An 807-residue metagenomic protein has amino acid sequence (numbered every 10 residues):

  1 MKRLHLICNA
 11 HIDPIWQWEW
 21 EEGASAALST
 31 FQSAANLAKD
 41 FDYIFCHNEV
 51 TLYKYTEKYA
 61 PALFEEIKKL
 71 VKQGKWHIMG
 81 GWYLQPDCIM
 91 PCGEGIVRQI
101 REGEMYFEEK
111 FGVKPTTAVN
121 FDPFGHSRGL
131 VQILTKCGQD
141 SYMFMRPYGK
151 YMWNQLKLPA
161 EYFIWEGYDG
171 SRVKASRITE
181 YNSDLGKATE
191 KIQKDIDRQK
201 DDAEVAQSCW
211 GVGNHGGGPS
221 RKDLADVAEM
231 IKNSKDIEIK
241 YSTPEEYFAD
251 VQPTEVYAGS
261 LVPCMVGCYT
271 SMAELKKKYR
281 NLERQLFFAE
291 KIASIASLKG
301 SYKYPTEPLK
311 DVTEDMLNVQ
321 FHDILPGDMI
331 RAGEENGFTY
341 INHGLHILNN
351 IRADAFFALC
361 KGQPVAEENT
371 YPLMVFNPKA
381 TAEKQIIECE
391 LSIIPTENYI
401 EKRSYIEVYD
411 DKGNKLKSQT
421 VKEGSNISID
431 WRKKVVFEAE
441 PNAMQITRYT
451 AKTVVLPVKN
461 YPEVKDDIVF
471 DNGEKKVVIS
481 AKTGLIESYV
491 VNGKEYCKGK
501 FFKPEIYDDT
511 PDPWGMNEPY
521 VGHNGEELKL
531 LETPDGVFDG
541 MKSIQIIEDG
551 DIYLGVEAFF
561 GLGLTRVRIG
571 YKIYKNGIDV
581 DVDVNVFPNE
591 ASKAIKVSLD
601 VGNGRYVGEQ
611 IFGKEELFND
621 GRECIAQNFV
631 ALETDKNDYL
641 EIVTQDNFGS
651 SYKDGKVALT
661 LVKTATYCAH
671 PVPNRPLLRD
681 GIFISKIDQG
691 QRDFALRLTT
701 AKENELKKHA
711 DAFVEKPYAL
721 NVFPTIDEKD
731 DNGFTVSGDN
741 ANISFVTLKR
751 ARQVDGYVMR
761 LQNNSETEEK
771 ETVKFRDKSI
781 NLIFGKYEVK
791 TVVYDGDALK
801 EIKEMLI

Functional and structural regions predicted by a protein language model:
M1-Q99, Y106-K110, K136, D140 (+3 more regions): N-terminal catalytic cores of secreted or lumenal carbohydrate-active enzymes
C8, F45-K54, Y59, R146-E161 (+4 more regions): C-terminal domain-boundary segment and adjacent tail
A35, A228-I239, E246-I807: Terminal accessory/anchoring regions of large secretory-pathway or extracellular enzymes
A62-W82, V131-S171: Acidic, His- and aromatic-enriched active-site or binding-groove loops in soluble protein domains that engage sugars
C88-E109, T179-R198, K529, G536 (+1 more regions): Alpha-helical scaffold elements lining the catalytic groove of polysaccharide deacetylases
I96-G129, K136, Q193-C209: CE4/NodB-like, metal-dependent polysaccharide N-deacetylase domain that modifies extracellular/periplasmic N-acetylated
F111-L158, G217-D226: Catalytic domains of cell-wall/extracellular-matrix polysaccharide-remodeling enzymes, centered on de-N-acetylation
L158-S208: Alpha-amylase-like alpha-glycosidases and glucanotransferases acting on alpha-linked glucans and related
